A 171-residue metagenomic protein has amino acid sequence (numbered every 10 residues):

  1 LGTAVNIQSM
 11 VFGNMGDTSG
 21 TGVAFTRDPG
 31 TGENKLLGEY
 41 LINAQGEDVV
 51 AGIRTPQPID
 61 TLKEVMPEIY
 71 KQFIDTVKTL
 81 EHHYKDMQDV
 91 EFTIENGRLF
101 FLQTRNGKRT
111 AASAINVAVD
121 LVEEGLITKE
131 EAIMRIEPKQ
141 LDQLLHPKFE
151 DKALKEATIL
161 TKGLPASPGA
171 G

Functional and structural regions predicted by a protein language model:
L1-G171: Non-catalytic, soluble scaffold/interaction modules
